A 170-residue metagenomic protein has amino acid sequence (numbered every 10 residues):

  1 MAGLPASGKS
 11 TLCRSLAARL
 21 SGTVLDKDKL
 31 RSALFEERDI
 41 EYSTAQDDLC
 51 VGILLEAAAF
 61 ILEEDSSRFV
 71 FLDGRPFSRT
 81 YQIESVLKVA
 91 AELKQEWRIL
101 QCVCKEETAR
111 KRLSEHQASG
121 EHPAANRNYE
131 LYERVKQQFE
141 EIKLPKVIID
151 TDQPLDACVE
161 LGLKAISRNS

Functional and structural regions predicted by a protein language model:
M1: Hydrophobic anchor at the beta1->P-loop junction of P-loop NTPases
L4: P-loop (Walker A) phosphate-binding loop of NTP-binding proteins
S7-E64: Conserved substrate/cofactor phosphate-moiety recognition/catalytic segment in nucleotide-dependent phosphotransferases
K29-R31, F77-S78, V103-T108, P154-L155: Conserved nucleotide-binding/hydrolysis micro-motifs of P-loop NTPases
D48-L93: Glycine-rich phosphate-binding loop used to anchor ATP phosphates in small-molecule kinases, encompassing both
V51, L55, L155-I166: Short, amphipathic alpha-helical "lid/cap" segments that border enzyme active or binding sites
A91-L113, I149: Conserved phosphate-donor/acceptor-positioning beta-strand/loop module used by diverse small-molecule
A118-L161: Small-molecule kinase domains that catalyze NTP-dependent phosphoryl transfer to phosphate-bearing small molecules
